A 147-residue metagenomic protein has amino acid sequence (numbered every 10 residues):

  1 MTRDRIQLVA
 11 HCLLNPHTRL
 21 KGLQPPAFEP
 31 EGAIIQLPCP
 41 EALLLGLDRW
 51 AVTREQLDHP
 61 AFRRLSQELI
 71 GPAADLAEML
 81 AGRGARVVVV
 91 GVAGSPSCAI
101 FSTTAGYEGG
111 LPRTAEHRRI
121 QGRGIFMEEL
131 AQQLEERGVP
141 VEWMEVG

Functional and structural regions predicted by a protein language model:
T2-Q7: Extreme N-terminal starter segment of soluble prokaryotic enzymes
L8, I35, V90, E142-M144: Hydrophobic/aromatic beta-strand patches that form the interior of the parallel beta-sheet core in alpha/beta enzyme
C12, V92-P96: Short, well-ordered beta-to-alpha junction loops that form the rim of enzyme active sites and present histidine/acidic
H17-D58: Short, surface-exposed acidic-centric catalytic microdomains
L47-E55, H59-D75, L111-G147: Divalent-metal-activated hydrolytic enzyme cores
L80-A85: Glycine-rich phosphate-binding loop signature in dinucleotide/nucleotide-binding domains
R86-V92: Short glycine-rich phosphate-binding loop at a beta-alpha junction
S97-T114: Active-site-adjacent alpha-helix immediately C-terminal to a catalytic or transition-state-stabilizing loop
